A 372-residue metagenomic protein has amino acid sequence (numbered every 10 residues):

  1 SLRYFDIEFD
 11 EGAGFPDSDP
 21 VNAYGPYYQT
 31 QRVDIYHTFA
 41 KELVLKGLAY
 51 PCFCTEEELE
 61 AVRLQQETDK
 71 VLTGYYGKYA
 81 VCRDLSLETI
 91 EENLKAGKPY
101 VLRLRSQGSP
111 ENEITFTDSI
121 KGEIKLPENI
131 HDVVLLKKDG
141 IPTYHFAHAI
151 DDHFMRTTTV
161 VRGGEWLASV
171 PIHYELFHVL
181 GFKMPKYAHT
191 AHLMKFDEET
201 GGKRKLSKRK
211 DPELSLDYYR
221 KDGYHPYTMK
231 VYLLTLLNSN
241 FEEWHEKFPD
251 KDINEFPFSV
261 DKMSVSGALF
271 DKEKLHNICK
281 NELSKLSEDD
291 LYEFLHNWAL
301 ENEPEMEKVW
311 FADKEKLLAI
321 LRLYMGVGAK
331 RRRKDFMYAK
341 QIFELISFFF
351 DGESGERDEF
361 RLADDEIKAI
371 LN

Functional and structural regions predicted by a protein language model:
S1-E8, H178, L206, L237: Glycine/small-residue-rich interface belts in oligomeric ring/scaffold proteins and their assembly partners
L2, E8-D19, P26-E60, L64-T68 (+6 more regions): Basic, alpha-helical terminal appendages of large translation-related enzymes
D19-A23, M155, P212-E213: Short glycine-enriched loop/turn motifs at secondary-structure junctions
P26-Q29, G163, Y219, V265: Short, charged/polar micro-motifs that form catalytic or ligand-binding hotspots
Q29, E42-H189, M194-L206, S215 (+2 more regions): Active-site cores that bind ATP or allylic diphosphates and position pyrophosphate for catalysis
R32, Y36, S169, H225: Hydrophobic (often cysteine-bearing) scaffold residues that line and stabilize catalytic clefts of nucleotide/cofactor
L180-D364: Catalytic adenosine-cofactor/nucleotide-binding cores of aminoacyl-tRNA synthetases and other
